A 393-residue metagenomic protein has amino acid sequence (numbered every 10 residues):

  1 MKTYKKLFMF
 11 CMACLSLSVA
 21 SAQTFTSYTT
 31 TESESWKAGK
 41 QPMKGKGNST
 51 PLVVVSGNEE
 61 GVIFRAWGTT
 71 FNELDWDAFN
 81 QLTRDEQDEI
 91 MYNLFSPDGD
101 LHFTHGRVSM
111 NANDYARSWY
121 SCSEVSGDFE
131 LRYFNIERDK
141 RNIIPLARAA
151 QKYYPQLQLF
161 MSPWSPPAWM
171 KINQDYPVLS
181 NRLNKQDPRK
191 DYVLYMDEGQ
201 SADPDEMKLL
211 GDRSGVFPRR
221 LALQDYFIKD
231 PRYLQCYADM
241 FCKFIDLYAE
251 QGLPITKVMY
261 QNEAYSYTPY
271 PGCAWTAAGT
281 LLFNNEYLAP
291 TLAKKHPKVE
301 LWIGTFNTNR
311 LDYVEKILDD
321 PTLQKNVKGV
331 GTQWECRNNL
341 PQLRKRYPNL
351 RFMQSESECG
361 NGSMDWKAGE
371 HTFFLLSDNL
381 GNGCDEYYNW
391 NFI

Functional and structural regions predicted by a protein language model:
M1-T24: Bacterial Sec-dependent N-terminal signal peptides
E32-I255: N-terminal catalytic cores of secreted or lumenal carbohydrate-active enzymes
E59-F64, G99-L101, K152-Y154, K295-H296 (+3 more regions): Extracellular/periplasmic catalytic domains that process cell-envelope and extracellular macromolecules
A66-G68, F103-R107, Q156-F160, T256-K257 (+4 more regions): Beta-sheet entry/capping signal
T70-L74, V108-A112, S162-P166, Y260-A264 (+4 more regions): Active-site-proximal beta-strand/loop segments in catalytic clefts of secreted hydrolases
S121-S126, Q174-S180, A274-T276, I317-L318 (+1 more regions): Short secondary-structure boundary/capping segments
Y233-S363, E370-H371: Active-site neighborhood of glycoside hydrolase catalytic domains
Q354-I393: Aromatic/acidic polysaccharide-binding cleft in carbohydrate-active enzymes
